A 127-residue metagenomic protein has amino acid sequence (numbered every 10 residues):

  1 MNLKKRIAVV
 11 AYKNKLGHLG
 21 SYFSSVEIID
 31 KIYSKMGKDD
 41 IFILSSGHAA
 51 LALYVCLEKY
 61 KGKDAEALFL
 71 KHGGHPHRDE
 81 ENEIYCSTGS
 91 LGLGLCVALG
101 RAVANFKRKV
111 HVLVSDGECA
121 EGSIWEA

Functional and structural regions predicted by a protein language model:
N2-L16: N-terminal capping segment at the start of a domain
K13, G20-A127: Cofactor-binding active-site loop characterized by glycine-rich and histidine/acidic residues
